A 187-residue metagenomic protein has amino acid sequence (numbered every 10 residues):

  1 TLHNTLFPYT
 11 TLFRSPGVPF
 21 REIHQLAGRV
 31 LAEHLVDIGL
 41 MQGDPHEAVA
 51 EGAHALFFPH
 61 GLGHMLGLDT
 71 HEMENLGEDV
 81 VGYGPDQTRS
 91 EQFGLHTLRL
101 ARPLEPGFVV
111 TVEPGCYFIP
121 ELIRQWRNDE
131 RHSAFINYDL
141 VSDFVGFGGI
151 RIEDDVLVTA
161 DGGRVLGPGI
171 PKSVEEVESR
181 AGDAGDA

Functional and structural regions predicted by a protein language model:
T1-L6: Short, exposed "boundary/linker" segments that immediately precede the start of a downstream structural module
P8-A187: Active-site neighborhoods and metal-handling regions in enzymes and metal-associated proteins
